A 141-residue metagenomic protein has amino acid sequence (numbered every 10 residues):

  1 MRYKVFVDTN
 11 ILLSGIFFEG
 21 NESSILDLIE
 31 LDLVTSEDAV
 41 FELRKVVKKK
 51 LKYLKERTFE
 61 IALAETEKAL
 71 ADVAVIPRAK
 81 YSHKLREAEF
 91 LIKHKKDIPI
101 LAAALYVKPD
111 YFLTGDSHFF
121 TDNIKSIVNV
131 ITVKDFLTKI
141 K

Functional and structural regions predicted by a protein language model:
M1-T35: Short, well-structured N-terminal submotif of metal-dependent ribonuclease cores
D8, D97, D116: Acidic active-site catalytic centers that drive phospho-/nucleotidyl reactions and related ester hydrolyses
L12, A39, I100, H118-F119: Alpha-helix capping/helix-boundary segments
E19, V46, K125-S126: Residue-level signal for well-ordered alpha-helical positions
E22-I25, L51, N129-I131: Glycine-rich, phosphate-binding/catalytic loops in enzymes
L28-E87: PIN-domain endoribonuclease scaffold, especially VapC-family toxins
D72-Y111: Active-site neighborhoods of divalent-metal-dependent phosphate/nucleic-acid chemistry enzymes
L105-L113, S117-K141: Acidic, PIN/NYN-like endoribonuclease modules and their adjacent C-terminal/linker elements
